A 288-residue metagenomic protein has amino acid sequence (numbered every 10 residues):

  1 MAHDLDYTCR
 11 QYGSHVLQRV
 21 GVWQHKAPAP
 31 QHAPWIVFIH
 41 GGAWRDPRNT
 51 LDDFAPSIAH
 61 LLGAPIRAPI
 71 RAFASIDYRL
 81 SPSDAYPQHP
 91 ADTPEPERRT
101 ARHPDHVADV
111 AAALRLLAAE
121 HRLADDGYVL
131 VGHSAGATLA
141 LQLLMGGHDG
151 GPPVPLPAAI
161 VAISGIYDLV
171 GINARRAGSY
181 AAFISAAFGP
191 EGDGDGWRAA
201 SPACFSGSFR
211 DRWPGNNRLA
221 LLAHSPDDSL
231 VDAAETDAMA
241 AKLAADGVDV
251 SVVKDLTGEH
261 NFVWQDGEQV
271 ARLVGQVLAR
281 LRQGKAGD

Functional and structural regions predicted by a protein language model:
M1-A29: N-terminal cap/lid segment of alpha/beta-hydrolase-fold proteins
L17, K26-R67: Short, surface-exposed "cap/lid" segments of acyl-processing enzymes
W44-R48, A72-P104: Cap/lid segment of the alpha/beta-hydrolase catalytic domain
Y86, L230-D288: C-terminal catalytic histidine-bearing segment of alpha/beta-hydrolase fold enzymes
P94-H121: Alpha/beta-hydrolase active-site loop
A112-R175: Primarily recognizes the serine-hydrolase "nucleophile elbow" in alpha/beta-hydrolase and SGNH/GDSL folds
I166, G171-D211: Mobile cap/lid helix-loop segments that gate and shape the active-site cleft of serine hydrolases
N216, L222-H224, D228: Short beta-strand/loop motif that positions the catalytic acidic residue of the alpha/beta-hydrolase fold
